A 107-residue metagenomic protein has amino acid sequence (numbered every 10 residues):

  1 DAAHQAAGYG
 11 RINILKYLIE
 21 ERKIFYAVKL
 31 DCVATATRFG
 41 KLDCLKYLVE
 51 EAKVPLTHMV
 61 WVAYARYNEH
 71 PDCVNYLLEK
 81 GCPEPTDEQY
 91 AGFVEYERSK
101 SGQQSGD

Functional and structural regions predicted by a protein language model:
D1-Q5, Y26-T35, P55-R66, D87-F93: Ankyrin-repeat boundary/"N-cap" motif
A3, K16, C44-K46, A65: Small side chains
N13-I14, D43-C44, D72-C73: Conserved ankyrin/ankyrin-like repeat signature
K16-F25, K46-P55, Y76-P83: Ankyrin repeat domain, specifically the short helix-to-loop turn at the C-terminus of the second helix of each repeat
P71-D107: Ankyrin-repeat-protein effector appendages
